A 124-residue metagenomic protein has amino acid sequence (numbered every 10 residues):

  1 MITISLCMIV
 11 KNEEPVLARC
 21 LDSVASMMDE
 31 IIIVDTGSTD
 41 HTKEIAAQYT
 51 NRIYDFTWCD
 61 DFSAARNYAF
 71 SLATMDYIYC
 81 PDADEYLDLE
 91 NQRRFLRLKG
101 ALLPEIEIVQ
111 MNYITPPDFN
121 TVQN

Functional and structural regions predicted by a protein language model:
M1-S26: N-proximal low-complexity "stem/linker" segments adjacent to membrane-targeting elements
R19, Y68, R94-R97: Alpha-helical elements of Rossmann-like donor-binding domains used by nucleotide-donor carbohydrate transfer enzymes
S23, M27, D35-I45, W58 (+1 more regions): A conserved acidic beta->alpha catalytic loop
D29, N51: Receiver (REC) domain switch/active-site residues of two-component response regulators
T57-A64, F70: A short, glycine-/small-residue-rich helix N-cap motif at loop->alpha-helix starts within glycosyltransferase
N67-Y77: Active-site nucleotide-sugar/metal-binding loop of Leloir-type enzymes
M75-D88: Short beta-strand-to-loop acidic/aromatic patch adjacent to the donor-nucleotide binding site
E85-Q123: Conserved donor NDP-sugar-binding/catalytic core segment of glycosyltransferases
